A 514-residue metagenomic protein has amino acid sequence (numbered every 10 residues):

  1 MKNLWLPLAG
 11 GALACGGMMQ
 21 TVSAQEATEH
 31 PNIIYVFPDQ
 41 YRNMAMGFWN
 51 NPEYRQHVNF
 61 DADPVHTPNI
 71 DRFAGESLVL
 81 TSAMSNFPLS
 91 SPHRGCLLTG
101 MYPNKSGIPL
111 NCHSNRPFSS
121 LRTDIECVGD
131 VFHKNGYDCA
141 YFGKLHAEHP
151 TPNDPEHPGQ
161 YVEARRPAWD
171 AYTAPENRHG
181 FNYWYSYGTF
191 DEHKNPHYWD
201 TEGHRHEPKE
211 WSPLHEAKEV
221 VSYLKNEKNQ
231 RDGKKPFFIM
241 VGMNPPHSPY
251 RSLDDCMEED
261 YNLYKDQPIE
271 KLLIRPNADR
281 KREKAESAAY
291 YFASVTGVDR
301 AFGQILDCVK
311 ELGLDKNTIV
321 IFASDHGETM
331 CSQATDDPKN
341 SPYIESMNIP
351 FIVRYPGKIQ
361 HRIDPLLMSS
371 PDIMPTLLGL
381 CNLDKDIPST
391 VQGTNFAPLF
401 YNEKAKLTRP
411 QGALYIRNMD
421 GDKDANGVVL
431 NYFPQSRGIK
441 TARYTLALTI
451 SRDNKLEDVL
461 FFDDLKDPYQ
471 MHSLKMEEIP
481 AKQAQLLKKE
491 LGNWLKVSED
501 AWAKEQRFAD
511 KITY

Functional and structural regions predicted by a protein language model:
K2-A12, G17-T449, K455-E457, P468-N493 (+1 more regions): Formylglycine-dependent sulfatase
E499-A501: C-terminal substrate/ligand-recognition segments
